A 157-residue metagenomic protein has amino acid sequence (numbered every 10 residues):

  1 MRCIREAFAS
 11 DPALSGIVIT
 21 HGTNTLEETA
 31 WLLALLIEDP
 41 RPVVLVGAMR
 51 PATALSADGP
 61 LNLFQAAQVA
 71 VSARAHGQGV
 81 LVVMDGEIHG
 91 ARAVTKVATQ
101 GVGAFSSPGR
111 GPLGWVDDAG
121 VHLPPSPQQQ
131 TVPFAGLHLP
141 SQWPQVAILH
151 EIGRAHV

Functional and structural regions predicted by a protein language model:
M1-A9: ATP/NTP phosphate-donor binding region
C3, G22-T25, T29, G59-N62 (+1 more regions): General structural feature for long, well-ordered alpha-helical segments within catalytic domains of soluble enzymes
S10, L36, S72-H76: Alpha-helix C-cap/termination motif
S15-G16: Structural motif
I19-R41: Short Gly/Thr/Asp-enriched flexible loops that form oxyanion-binding sites at enzyme active sites
L45-A119: Internal gly/pro-rich beta-alpha loop/helix module that stabilizes soluble enzyme cofactors or their anionic handles
A66, I152-V157: Residue-level detector of conserved catalytic or cofactor/ligand-binding positions in enzyme active sites
G90-R154: Accessory alpha-helical/coil subdomains and C-terminal extensions that flank or cap enzyme catalytic cores
